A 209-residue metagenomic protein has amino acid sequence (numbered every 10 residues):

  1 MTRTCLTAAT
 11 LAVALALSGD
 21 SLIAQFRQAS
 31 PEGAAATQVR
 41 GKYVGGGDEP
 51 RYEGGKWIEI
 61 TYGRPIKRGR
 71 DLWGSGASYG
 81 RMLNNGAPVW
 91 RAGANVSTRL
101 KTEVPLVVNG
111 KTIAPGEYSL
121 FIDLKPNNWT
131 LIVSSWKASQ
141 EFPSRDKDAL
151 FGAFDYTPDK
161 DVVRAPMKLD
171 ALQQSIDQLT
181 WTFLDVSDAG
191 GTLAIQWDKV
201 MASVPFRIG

Functional and structural regions predicted by a protein language model:
M1-A9: Bacterial N-terminal signal peptides that target proteins for export
T4, S21-L22: N-terminal targeting/docking segments
A8-S18: Bacterial N-terminal signal peptides
L22-I113, S119-G209: Targeting-peptide/extracellular-domain and disordered-appendage signature
